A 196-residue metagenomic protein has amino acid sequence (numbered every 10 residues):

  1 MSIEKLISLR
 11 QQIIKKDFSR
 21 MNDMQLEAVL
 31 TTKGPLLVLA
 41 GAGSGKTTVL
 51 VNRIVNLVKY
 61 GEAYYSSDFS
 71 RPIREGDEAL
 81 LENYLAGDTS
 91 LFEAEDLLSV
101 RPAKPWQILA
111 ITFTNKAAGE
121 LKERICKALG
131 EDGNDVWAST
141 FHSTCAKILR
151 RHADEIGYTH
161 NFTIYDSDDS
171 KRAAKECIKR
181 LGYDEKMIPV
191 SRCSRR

Functional and structural regions predicted by a protein language model:
M1-Y158: P-loop NTPase Walker
A28, T32, G133-V136, A153-R196: ATP-hydrolysis module of ASCE/P-loop NTPase motor domains, specifically the Walker B Asp-Glu catalytic pair
